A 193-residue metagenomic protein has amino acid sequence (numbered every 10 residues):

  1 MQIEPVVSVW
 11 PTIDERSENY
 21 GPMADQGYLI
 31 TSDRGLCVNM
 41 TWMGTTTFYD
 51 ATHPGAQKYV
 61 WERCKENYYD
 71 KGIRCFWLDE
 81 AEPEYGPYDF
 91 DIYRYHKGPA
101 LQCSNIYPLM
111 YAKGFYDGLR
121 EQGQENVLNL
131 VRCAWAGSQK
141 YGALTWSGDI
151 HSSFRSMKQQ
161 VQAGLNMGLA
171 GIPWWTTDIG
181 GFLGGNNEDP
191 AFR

Functional and structural regions predicted by a protein language model:
M1-R193: Catalytic-domain carbohydrate-binding cleft regions of carbohydrate-active enzymes
